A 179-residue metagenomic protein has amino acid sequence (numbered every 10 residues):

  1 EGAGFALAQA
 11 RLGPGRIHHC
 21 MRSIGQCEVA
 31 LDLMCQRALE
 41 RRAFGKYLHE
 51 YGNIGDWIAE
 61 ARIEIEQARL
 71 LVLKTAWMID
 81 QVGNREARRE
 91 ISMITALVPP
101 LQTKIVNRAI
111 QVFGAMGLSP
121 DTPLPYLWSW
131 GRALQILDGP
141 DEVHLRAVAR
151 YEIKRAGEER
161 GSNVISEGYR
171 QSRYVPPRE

Functional and structural regions predicted by a protein language model:
A3, L7-E179: Alpha-helical interface subdomain recognition
